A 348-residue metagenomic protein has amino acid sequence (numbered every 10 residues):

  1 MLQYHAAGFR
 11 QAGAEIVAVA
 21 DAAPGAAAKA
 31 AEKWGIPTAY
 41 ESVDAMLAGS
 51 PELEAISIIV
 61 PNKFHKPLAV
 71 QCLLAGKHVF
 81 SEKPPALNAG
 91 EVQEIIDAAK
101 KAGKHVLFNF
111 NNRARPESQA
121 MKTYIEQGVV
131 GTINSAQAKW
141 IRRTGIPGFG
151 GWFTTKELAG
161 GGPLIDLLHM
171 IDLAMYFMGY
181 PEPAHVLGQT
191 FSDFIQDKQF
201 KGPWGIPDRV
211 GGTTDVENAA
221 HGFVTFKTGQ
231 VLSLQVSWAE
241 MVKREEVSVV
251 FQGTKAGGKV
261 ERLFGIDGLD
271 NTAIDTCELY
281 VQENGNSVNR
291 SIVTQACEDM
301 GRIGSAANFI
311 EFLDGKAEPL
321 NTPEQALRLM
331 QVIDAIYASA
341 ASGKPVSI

Functional and structural regions predicted by a protein language model:
M1-W34: N-terminal Rossmann-like dinucleotide-binding module
H5, W34-A98, G304: Beta-loop-alpha module in the N-terminal Rossmann-like domain of NAD(P)-dependent dehydrogenases, especially those
R10, A45, A55-S57, E91-Q93 (+5 more regions): C-terminal helix-rich "cap/oligomerization" subdomain common to oxidoreductases
A22, V242, Q295-A307, E324: Active-site loop of classical SDR/Rossmann-like NAD(P)-dependent oxidoreductases, centered on the catalytic Tyr-X3-Lys
Y40, S81, N88, V106-F108 (+3 more regions): Hydrophobic residues in well-ordered beta-strands that form the structural core
Q93-N111, V130-A136: Rossmann-fold dehydrogenase core element
N112-T213, G343: Predominantly a Rossmann-like dinucleotide-binding segment in NAD(P)-dependent oxidoreductases
D172-N271, A306-P319: Contiguous beta-strand/loop segments that form the cofactor/metal-binding neighborhood of enzyme cores
